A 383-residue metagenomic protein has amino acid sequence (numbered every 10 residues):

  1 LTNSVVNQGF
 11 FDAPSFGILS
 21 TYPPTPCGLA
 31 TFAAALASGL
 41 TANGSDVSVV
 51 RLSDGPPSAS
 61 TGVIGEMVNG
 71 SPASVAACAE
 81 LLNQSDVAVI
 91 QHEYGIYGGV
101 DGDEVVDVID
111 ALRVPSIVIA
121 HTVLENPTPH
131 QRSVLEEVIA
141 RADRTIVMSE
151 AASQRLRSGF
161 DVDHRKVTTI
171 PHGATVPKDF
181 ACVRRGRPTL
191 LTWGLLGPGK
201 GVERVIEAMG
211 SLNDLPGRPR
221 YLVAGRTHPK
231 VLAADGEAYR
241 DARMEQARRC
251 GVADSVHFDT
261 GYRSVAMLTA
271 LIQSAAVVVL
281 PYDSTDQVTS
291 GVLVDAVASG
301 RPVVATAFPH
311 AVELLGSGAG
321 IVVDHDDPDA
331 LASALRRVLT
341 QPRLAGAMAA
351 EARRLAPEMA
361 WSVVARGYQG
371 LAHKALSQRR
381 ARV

Functional and structural regions predicted by a protein language model:
G9-F10, W361-V383: C-terminal alpha-helical cap of glycosyltransferases
T31, G197-S211, P216, D329: A conserved mid-protein helix/loop that constitutes part of the nucleotide-sugar donor-binding site
A140-D179: Donor nucleotide-sugar binding/catalytic pocket of nucleotide-sugar-dependent glycosyltransferases
D143, A270-Q287, R301: Acidic donor-binding loop of glycosyltransferase active sites
V183-K200, I206-M209, Y221-A224: Conserved donor-binding/catalytic core segment of Leloir-type glycosyltransferases
D235-Y262, A266: Nucleotide-activated donor-binding/catalytic signature segment of Leloir-type glycosyltransferases, i.e., the conserved
S317, I321-P328, R337-P342: Conserved acidic donor-binding segment of nucleotide-sugar-dependent glycosyltransferases
L344-E358, G370: A short, well-ordered alpha-helix in the C-terminal region of glycosyltransferases
